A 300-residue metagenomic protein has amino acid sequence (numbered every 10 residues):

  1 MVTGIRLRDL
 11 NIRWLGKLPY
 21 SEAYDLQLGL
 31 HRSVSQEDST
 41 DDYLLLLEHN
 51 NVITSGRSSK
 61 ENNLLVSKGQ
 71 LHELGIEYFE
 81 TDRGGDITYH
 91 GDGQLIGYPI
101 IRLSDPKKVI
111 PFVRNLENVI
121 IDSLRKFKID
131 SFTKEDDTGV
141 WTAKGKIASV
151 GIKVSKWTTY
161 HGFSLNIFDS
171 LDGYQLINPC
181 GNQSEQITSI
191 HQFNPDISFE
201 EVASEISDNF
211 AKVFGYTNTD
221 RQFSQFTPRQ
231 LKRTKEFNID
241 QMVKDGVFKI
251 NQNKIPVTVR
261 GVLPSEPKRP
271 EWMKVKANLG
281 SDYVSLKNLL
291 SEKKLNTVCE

Functional and structural regions predicted by a protein language model:
M1-T142, I147: N-terminal lobe of the biotin/lipoate ligase/transferase fold
V2-G4, R13-L15, S104-K107, P111-K134 (+2 more regions): Long, positively charged amphipathic alpha-helical accessory segments at protein N-termini or as interdomain linkers
P19-S21, I53-G56, L65, H72 (+8 more regions): Generic, ordered loop/turn and secondary-structure boundary motif
Y20-A23, F199, A203, L279-Y283: Generic structural signal for well-ordered, non-membrane alpha-helical segments in soluble metabolic enzymes
S35, S39, F214-T219, V298: Residue-level signal for secondary-structure boundary elements
N51, I76, G215, K294-L295: Generic structural signal for secondary-structure transition and capping sites
Q94, E185-I187, P270: Short, solvent-exposed beta-strand edge segments and adjacent coil->beta transition regions
F237-E300: Flexible, acidic/Gly-rich N-terminal and inter-domain linker regions that tether and position cofactor-handling modules
